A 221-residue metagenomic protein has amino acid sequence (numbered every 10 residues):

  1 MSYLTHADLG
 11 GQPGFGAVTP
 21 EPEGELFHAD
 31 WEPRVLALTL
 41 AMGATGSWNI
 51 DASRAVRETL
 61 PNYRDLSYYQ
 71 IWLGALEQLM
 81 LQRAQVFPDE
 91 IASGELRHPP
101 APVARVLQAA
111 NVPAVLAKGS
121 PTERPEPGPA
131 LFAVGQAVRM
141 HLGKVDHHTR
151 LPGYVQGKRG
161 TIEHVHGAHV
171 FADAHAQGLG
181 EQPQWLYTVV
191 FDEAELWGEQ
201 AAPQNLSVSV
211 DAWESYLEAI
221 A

Functional and structural regions predicted by a protein language model:
M1-P102: N-terminal intrinsically disordered, low-complexity, charge/repeat-rich segments that act as generic
Q12-T39, L79, T122-V134, L142-A221: Basic/aromatic-rich interaction segments and small domains that mediate binding to polyanionic partners
V103, V112-R124, H141-K144: Short, structured beta-strand/loop micro-motifs enriched in basic residues and often containing a Trp
